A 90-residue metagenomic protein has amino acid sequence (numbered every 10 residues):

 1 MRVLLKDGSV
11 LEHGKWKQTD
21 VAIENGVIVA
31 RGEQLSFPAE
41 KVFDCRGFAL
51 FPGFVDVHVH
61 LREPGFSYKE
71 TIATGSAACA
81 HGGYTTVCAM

Functional and structural regions predicted by a protein language model:
M1-G53: Histidine-rich, glycine-flanked metal-binding segment
F48-M90: Metal-associated gating/positioning segment near the N- to mid-region
